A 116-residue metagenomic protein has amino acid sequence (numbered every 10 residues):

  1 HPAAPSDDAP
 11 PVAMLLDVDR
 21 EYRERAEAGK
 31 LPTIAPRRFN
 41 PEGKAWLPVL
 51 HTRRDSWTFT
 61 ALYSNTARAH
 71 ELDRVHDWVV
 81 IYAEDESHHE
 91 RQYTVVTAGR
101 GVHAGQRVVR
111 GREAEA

Functional and structural regions predicted by a protein language model:
H1-E71: C-terminal extensions
S6, E21, L31, G101-H103 (+2 more regions): Compositionally biased, intrinsically disordered low-complexity regions
A45-R112: Low-complexity, glycine/alanine/valine/leucine- and proline-rich hydrophobic stretches
